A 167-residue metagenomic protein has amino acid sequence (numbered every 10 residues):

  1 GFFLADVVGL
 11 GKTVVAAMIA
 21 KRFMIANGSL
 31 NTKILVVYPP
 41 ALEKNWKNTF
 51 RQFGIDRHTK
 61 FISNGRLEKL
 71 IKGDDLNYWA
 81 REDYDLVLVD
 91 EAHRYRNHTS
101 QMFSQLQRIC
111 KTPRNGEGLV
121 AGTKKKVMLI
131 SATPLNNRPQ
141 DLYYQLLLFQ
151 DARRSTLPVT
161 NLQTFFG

Functional and structural regions predicted by a protein language model:
G1-F3: Conserved pre-motif I regulatory segment
D6-K12: A phosphate-binding catalytic loop at a beta-strand-loop-alpha-helix junction that coordinates phosphoryl groups
V7, P39, T133: P-loop (Walker A) phosphate-binding loop of NTP-binding proteins
G9, A92, L142: Conserved S/T- and glycine-rich ATP-binding loop of Class I adenylate-forming
K12-L119, T123-K124, L129, R153-G167: SF2 helicase/translocase NTPase motor core, specifically the RecA-like lobe 1 inter-motif segment between Walker
L142-S155: A short helix-turn-beta junction within AAA+ P-loop NTPase domains corresponding to the substrate/partner-engaging
